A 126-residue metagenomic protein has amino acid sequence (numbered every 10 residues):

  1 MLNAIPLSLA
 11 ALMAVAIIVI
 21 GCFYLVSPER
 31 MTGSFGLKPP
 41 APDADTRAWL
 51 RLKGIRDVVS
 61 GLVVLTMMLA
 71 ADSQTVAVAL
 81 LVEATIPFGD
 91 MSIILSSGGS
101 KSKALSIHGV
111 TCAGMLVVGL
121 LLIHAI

Functional and structural regions predicted by a protein language model:
P6-M13, K53, S60, A79-E83 (+1 more regions): Hydrophobic alpha-helical transmembrane segments of polytopic
L7-V26: N-terminal signal-anchor transmembrane alpha helix
V19, D45-M68, L81-T85, G89: Core segments of alpha-helical transmembrane spans in multipass integral membrane proteins
V26-T46: Cytosolic, membrane-interface loops and tails of multi-pass inner-membrane proteins
V64, M115-I126: Hydrophobic alpha-helical transmembrane segments in multi-pass integral membrane proteins
V64-L81, L95-G98: Juxtamembrane helix-break-helix junctions at the cytosolic face of small multi-pass alpha-helical membrane proteins
A70, G89-L105, I123-I126: Membrane-helix boundary connector in multi-pass membrane proteins
V78-M91, A113-V117: Hydrophobic alpha-helical membrane segments
